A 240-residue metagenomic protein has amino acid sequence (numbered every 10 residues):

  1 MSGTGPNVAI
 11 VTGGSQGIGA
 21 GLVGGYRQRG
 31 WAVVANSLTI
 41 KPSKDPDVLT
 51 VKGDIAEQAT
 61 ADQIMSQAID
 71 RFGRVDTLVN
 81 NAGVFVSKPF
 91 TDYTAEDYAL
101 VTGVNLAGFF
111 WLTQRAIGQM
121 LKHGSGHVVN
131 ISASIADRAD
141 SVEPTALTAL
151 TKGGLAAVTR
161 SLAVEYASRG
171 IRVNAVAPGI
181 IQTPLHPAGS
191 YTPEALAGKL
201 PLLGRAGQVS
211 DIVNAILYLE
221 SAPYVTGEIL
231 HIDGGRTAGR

Functional and structural regions predicted by a protein language model:
S15-Q16: Conserved glycine-rich cofactor-binding loop
N81-V86, G234-G235: Conserved NAD(P)H cofactor-binding loop of Rossmann-fold oxidoreductase domains
P89-F90, D97-A99, L196-A197: Substrate-binding pocket helix/loop in short-chain dehydrogenase/reductase
F110, Q208-I232, T237: C-terminal substrate-recognition "lid" of short-chain dehydrogenase/reductases
T113, T151, T159: Active-site helix of classical SDR
G118, R160, V164-S168: Alpha-helical segment proximal to the catalytic Tyr-Lys
A167, R172, T226-G227: Short, small/polar-rich loop/turn modules that mediate ligand/substrate recognition or access, typified
